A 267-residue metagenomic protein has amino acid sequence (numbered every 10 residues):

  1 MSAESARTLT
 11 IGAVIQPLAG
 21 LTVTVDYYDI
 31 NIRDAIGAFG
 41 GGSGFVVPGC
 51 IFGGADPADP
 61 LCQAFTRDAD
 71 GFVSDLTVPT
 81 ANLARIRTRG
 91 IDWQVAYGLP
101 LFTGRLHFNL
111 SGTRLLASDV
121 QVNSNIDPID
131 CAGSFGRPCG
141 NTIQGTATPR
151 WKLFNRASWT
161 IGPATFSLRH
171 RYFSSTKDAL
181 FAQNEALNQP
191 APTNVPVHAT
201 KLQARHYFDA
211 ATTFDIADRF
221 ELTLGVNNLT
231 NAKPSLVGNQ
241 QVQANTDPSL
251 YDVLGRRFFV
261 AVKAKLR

Functional and structural regions predicted by a protein language model:
M1-T24, L76-I91, G98-L101, T146-R150 (+1 more regions): Outer-membrane beta-barrel signature, preferentially recognizing the C-terminal barrel domain of Gram-negative
S5, I15-A19, N31, R87 (+6 more regions): Outer-membrane beta-barrel strand-turn architecture
I11-I15, W93-Y97, L110, N155-W159 (+4 more regions): Residues on the lipid-exposed face of transmembrane beta-strands in outer-membrane beta-barrel proteins
T22, N31-R33, L116-S118, R169-N188 (+1 more regions): C-terminal beta-signal and adjacent terminal beta-strands/loops of Gram-negative outer-membrane beta-barrel proteins
Y28-L180: Gram-negative outer-membrane beta-barrel transporters
T77-N82, F135-Q144, A186, N194-A199 (+1 more regions): Extracellular loop and loop/strand-boundary signature of outer-membrane beta-barrel proteins
